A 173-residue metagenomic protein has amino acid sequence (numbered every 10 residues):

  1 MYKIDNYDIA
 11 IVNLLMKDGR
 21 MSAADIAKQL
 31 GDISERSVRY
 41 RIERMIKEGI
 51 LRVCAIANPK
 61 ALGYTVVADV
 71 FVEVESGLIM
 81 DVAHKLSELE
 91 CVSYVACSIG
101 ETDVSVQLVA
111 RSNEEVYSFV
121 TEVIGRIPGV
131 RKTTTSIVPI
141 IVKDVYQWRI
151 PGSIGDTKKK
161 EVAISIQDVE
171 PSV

Functional and structural regions predicted by a protein language model:
M1-V173: A compositional/biophysical signature of low hydrophobicity enriched in polar/charged and small residues
